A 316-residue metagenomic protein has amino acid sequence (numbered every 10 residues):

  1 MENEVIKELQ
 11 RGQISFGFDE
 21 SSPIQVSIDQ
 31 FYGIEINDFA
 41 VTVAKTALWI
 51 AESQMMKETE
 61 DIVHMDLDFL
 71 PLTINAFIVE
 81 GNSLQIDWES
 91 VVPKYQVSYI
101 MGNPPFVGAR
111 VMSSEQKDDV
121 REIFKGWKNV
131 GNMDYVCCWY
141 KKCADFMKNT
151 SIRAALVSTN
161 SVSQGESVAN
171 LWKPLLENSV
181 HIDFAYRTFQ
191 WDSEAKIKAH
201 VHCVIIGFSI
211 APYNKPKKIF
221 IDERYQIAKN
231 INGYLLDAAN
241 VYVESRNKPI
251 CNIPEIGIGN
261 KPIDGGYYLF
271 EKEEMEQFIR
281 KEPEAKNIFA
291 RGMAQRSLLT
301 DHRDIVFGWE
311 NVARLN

Functional and structural regions predicted by a protein language model:
E2-D29, E52-L72: Flexible phosphate/Mg2+-sensing switch loops adjacent to catalytic phosphate-binding sites
I28, C203, A290: Extracellular structured ligand-interaction cores
F31-I34: Conserved SAM-binding motif I beta-strand of class I
N37: Conserved SAM/SAH-binding beta-strand->alpha-helix loop
V41, W49, S53-E60, H64 (+2 more regions): Signature of N6-adenine DNA methyltransferases within the class I
A44: Conserved SAM-binding loop
A76: Short, conserved active-site loop motifs that form the nucleotide-linked donor/cofactor pocket
E282-N316: C-terminal target-recognition/interaction regions appended to catalytic cores
